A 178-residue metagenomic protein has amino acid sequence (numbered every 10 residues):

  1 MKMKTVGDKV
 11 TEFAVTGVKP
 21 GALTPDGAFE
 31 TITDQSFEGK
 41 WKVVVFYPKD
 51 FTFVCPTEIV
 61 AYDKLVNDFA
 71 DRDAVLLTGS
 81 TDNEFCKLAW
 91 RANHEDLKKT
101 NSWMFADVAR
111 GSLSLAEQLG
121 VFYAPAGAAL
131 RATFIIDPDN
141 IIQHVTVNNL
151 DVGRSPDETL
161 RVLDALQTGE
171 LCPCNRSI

Functional and structural regions predicted by a protein language model:
M1-I178: Chalcogenol-based redox active-site neighborhoods
